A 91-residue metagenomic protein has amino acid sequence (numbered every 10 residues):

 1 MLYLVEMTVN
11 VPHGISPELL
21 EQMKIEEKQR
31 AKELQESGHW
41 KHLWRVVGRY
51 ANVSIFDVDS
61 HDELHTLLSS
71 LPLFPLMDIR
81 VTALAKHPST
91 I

Functional and structural regions predicted by a protein language model:
M1-I91: Conserved, structured core segments of small domains
